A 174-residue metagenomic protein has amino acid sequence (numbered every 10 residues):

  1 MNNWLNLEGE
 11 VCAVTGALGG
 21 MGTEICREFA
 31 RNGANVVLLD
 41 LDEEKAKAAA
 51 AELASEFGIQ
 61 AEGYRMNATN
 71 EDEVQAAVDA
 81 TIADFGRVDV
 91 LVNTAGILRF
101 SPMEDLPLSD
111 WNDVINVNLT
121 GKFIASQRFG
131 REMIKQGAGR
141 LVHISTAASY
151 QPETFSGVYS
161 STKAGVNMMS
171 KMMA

Functional and structural regions predicted by a protein language model:
W4-V36: Canonical Rossmann dinucleotide-binding motif of NAD(H)/NADP(H)-dependent dehydrogenases/reductases, specifically
A34-A48: Conserved glycine-rich Rossmann-like NAD(P)H-binding loop of the short-chain dehydrogenase/reductase
E43-E44, R65-A76, L108: The beta1-alpha1 cofactor-binding region of Rossmann-like NAD(H)/NADP(H)-dependent oxidoreductases
L98, L106, P152-S160, M172: Active-site loop-to-helix junction immediately N-terminal to the catalytic Tyr of the SDR YXXXK motif in Rossmann-fold
P102-M103, D110-I115: Substrate-binding pocket helix/loop in short-chain dehydrogenase/reductase
S126, T162: Active-site helix of classical SDR
T146: Residue(s) in the substrate-gating loop at a strand-loop-helix junction that position the organic substrate next
